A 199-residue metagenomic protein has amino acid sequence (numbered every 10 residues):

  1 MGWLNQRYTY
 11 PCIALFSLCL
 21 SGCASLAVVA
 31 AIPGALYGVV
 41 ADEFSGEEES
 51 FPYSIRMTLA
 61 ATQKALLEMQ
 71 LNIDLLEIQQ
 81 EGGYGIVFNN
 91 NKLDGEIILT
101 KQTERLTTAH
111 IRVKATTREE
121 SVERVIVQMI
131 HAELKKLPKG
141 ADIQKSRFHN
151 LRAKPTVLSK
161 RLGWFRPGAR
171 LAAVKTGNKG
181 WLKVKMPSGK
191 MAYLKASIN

Functional and structural regions predicted by a protein language model:
M1-C12: Bacterial N-terminal signal peptides that target proteins for export
S17-L20: Bacterial Sec-type N-terminal signal peptides, specifically the leucine/valine-rich hydrophobic h-region
L26-M69, I73-L75, A115-T117, W181: Terminal, regulation- and interaction-focused segments at domain boundaries
E43, A65, T103, E120 (+3 more regions): Boundary regions of SH3-family modules and the immediately adjacent low-complexity/disordered segments in eukaryotic
D74-N91: A cross-family detector of function-defining hotspots
N91-T116, V122-I130, L134: Beta-strand/loop substructures that line and gate deep hydrophobic ligand-binding cavities in soluble
W164-N199: SH3/SH3-like beta-barrel superfamily modules
